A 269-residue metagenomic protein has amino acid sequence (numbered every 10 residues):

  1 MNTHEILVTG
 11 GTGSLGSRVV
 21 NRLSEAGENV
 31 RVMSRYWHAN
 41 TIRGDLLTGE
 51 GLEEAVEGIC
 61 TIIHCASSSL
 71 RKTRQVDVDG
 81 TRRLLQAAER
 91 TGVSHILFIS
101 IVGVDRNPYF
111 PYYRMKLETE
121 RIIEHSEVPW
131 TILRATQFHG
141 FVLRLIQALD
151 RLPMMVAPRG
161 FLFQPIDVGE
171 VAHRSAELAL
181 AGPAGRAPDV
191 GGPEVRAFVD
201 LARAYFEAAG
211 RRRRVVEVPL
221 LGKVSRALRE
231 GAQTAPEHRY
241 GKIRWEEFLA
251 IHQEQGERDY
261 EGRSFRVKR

Functional and structural regions predicted by a protein language model:
N2-E28: N-terminal Rossmann NAD(P)H-binding glycine-rich loop of SDR-like oxidoreductase domains
N2-H4, G13-S14, G169-R269: Mid/C-terminal beta-alpha module of Rossmann-like enzyme folds, strongest in SDR-family dehydrogenases/epimerases
H4-E5, N29, S94-H95, P129 (+1 more regions): Residues at the starts of beta-strands that form the adenosine-phosphate
L7, V32-T91, I101-P108: NAD(P)H-binding glycine-rich loop region in Rossmannoid oxidoreductase-like domains and their noncatalytic homologs
T9, R74, V78, P108-L117 (+3 more regions): Short-chain dehydrogenase/reductase
R18-R22, A87, I122, R174 (+2 more regions): Rossmann-fold NAD(P)-dependent oxidoreductase module
S68-D150: Glycine-/Pro-rich loop/turn segments that contact NAD(P) or position catalytic residues in Rossmann-like domains
T131, R144-I166, E170: A conserved pocket-lining segment of Rossmann-fold NAD(P)-dependent short-chain dehydrogenase/reductase
